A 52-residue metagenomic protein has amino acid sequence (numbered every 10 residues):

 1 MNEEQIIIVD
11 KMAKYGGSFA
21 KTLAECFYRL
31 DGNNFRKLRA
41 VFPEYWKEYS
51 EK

Functional and structural regions predicted by a protein language model:
M1-E25: N-terminal acidic leader/helix
A20-E51: Short, charge-rich amphipathic interface segments used for partner binding and complex assembly
